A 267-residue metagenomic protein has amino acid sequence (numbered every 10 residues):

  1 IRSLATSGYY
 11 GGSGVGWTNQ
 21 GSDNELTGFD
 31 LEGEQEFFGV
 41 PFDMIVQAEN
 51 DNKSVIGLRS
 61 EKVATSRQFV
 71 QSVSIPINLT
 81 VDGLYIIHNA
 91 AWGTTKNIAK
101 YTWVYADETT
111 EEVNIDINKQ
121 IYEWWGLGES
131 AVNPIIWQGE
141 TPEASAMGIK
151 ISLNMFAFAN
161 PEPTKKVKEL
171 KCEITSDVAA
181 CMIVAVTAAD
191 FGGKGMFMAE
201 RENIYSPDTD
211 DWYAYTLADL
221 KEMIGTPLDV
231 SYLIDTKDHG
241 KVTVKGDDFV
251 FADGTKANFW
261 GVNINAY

Functional and structural regions predicted by a protein language model:
I1-N203: N-terminal/edge-of-domain interface segments
D208-Y267: Active-site-adjacent substrate/metal-binding segments within catalytic domains of carbohydrate-active enzymes
